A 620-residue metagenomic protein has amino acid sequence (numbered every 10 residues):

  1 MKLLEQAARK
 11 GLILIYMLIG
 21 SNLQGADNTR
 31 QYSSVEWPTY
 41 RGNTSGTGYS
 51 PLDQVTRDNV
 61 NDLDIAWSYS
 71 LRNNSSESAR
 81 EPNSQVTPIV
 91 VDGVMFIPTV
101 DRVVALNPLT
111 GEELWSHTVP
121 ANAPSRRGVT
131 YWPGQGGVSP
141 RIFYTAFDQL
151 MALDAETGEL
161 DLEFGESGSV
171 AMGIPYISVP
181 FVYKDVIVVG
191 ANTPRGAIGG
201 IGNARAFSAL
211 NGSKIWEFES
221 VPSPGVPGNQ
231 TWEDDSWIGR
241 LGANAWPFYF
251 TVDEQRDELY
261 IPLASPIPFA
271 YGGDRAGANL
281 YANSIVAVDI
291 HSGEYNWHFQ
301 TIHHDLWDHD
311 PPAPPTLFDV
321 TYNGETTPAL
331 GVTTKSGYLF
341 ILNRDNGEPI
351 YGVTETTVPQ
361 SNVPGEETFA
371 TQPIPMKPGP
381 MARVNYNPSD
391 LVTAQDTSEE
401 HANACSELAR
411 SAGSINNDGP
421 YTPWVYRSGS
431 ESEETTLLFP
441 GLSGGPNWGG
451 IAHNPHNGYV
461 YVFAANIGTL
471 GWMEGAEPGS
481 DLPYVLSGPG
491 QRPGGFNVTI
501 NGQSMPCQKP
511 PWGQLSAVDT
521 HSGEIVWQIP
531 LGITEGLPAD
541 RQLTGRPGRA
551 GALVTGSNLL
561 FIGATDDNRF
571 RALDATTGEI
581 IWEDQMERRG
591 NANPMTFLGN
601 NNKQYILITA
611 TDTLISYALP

Functional and structural regions predicted by a protein language model:
K2-L12: Bacterial N-terminal signal peptides that target proteins for export
K10-S21: Bacterial N-terminal signal peptides
R30-N74, V90: Mature N-terminal segment immediately following signal peptide/propeptide cleavage in secreted/periplasmic
W37-R41, R80-V100, A123-Q149, Y176-I198 (+11 more regions): Repeat-blade elements of multi-bladed beta-propeller folds
D58-R72, V103-A123, G136, Q149-I174 (+9 more regions): Extracytoplasmic/lumenal domain signature
I198, W216, Y260-P262, F269-A270 (+7 more regions): Short helix/loop capping segments that flank catalytic or ligand/cofactor-binding pockets
Q372, M376-I467, Q514: Long, low-complexity segments enriched in small/aliphatic residues
